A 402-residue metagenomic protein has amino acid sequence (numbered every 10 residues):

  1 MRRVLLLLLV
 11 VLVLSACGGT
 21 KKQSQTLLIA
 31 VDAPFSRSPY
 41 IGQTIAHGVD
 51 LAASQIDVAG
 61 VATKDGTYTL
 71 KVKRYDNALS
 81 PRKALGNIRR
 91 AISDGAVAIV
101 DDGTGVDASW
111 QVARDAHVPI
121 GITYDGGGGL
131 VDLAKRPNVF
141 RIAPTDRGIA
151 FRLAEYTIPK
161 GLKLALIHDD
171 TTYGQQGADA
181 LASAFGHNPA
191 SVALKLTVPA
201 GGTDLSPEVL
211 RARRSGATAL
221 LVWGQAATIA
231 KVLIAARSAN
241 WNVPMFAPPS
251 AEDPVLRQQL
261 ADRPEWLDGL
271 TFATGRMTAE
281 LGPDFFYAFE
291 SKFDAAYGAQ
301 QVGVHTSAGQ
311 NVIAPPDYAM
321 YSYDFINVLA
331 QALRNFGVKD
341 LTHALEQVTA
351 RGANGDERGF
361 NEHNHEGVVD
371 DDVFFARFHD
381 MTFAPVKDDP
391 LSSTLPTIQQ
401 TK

Functional and structural regions predicted by a protein language model:
M1-V4: Positively charged n-region of N-terminal signal peptides that target proteins for export
V13-A16: C-terminal motif of bacterial Sec signal peptides marking the signal peptidase cleavage site
T20-S24, I41-H47, A59-L133, I142 (+2 more regions): Beta-alpha junction/loop-to-helix N-cap segments that form part of ligand/metal-binding clefts
A30-D50, Y75-P81, D170-Q175, A314-A319: Extracytoplasmic "Venus flytrap"
A84, F140-A165, Q175, T203-S206 (+4 more regions): Hydrophobic alpha-helical segments within soluble ligand-binding/sensing domains
A96-T197, P244-F272: Extracytoplasmic ligand/sensor domains, especially the bilobed periplasmic-binding protein
A236-Y323, F383, D389, S393-T401: Extracellular/periplasmic periplasmic-binding protein-like sensory domains
A299-P385: Segments of small-molecule ligand-sensing domains
